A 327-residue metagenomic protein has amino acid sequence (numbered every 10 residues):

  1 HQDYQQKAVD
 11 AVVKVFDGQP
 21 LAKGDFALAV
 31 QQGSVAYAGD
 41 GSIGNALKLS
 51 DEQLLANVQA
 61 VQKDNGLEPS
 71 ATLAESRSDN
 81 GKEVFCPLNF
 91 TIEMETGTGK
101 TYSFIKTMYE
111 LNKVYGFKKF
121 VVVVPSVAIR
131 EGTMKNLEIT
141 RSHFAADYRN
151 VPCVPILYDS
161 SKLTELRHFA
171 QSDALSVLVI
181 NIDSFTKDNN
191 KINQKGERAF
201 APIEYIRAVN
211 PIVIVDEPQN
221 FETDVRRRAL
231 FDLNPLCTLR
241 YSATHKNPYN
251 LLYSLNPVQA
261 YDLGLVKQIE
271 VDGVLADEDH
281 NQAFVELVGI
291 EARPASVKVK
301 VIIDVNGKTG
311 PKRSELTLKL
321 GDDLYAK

Functional and structural regions predicted by a protein language model:
H1-K327: RecA-like P-loop NTPase motor core of helicase/translocase proteins
